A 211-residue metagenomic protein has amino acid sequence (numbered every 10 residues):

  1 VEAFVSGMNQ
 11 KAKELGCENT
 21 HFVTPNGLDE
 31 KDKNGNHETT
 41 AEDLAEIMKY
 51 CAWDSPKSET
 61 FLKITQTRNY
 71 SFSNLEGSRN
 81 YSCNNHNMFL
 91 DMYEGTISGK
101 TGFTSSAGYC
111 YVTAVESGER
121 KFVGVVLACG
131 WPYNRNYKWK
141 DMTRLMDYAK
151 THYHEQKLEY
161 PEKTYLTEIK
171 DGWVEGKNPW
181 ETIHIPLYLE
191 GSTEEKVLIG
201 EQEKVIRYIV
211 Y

Functional and structural regions predicted by a protein language model:
V1-W53: Mid-domain, small-residue-enriched loop/turn segments at the edges of structured enzyme/sensor domains
C17, G35-Y211: Domain-terminus/edge residues, biased toward the C-terminal soluble/receptor-binding domains of extracytoplasmic
